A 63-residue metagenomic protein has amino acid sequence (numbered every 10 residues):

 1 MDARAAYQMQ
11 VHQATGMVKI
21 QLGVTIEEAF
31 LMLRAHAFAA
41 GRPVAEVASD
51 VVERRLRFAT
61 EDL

Functional and structural regions predicted by a protein language model:
D2-L63: Non-catalytic regulatory/interaction regions at protein termini and inter-domain linkers
